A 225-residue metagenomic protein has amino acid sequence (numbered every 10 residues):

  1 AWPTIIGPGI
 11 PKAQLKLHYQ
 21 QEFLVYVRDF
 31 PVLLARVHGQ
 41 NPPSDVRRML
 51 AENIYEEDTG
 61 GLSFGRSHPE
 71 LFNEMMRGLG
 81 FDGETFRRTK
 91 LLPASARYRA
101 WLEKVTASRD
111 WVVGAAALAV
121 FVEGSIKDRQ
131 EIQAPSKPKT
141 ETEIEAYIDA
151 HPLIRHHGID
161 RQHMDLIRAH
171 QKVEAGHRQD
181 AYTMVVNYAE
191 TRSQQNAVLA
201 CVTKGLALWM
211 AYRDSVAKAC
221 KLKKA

Functional and structural regions predicted by a protein language model:
A1-W2: Acidic, low-complexity proline/glycine-rich segments
I6, I10-P42, G60, V113-Q133 (+2 more regions): Alpha-helical bundle segments that constitute or directly flank the non-heme di-iron/ferroxidase center
K12-E22, P42-F64, G114-F121, Q162-K172 (+1 more regions): Alpha-helical scaffold segments that form or flank carboxylate-/histidine-based iron centers
A13, L17, L91, L222-A225: Sequence termini and other peripheral, non-core segments
L34-H38, N73, R77, H151-P152 (+2 more regions): Amphipathic alpha-helical segments within well-ordered protein domains
R48, Y55-H163, A207, A217-L222: Active-site-proximal alpha-helical scaffolds that flank and shape metal-associated catalytic sites
Q162-Q194: Long amphipathic all-alpha helical oligomerization modules
H177, N187-A225: Acidic, carboxylate-rich catalytic segments that either coordinate divalent cations
